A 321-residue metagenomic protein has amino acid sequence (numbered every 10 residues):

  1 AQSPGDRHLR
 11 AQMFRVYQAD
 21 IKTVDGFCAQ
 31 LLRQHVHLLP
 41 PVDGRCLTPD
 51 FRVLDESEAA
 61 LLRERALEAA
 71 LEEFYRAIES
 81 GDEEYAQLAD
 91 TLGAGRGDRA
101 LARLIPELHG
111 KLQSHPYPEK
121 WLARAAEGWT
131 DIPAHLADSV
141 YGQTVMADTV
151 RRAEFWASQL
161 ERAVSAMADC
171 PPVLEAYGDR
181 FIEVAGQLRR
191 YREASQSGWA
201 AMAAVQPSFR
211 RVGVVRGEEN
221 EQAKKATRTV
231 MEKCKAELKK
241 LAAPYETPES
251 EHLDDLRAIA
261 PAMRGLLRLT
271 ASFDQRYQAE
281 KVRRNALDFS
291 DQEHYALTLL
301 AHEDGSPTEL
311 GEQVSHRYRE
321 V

Functional and structural regions predicted by a protein language model:
A1-Q2, G142: Accessible peptide chain termini
S3-D20, V24, V36-K120: ATP-hydrolysis module of ASCE/P-loop NTPase motor domains, specifically the Walker B Asp-Glu catalytic pair
D20, V24-D25, A29, F51-A60 (+4 more regions): Conserved helicase NTPase motor core
P41, A126, T130-P133, Y295-S306: Short alpha-helical interface elements
L62, A66-A69, L92, G128 (+4 more regions): Short alpha-helical scaffold segments that flank and stabilize functional sites
G97-L287: Conserved ATP-driven helicase/translocase motor core recognized via long, highly charged RecA-like/P-loop NTPase domain
